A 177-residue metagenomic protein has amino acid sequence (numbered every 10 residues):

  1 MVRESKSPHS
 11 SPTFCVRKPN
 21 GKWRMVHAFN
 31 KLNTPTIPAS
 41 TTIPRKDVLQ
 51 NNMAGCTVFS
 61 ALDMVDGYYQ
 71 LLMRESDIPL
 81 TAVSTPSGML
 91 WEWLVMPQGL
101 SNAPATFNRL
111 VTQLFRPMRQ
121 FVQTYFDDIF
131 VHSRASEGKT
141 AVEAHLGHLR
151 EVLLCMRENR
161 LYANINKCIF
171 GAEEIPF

Functional and structural regions predicted by a protein language model:
M1-F177: Retroelement reverse transcriptase polymerase core
